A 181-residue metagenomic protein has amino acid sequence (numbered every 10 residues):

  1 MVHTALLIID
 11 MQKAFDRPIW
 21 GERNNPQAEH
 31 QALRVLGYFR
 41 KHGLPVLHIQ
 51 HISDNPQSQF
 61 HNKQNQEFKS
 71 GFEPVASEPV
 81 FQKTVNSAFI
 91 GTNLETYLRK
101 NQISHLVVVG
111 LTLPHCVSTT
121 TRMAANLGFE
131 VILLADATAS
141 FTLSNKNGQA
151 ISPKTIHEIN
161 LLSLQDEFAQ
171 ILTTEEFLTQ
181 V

Functional and structural regions predicted by a protein language model:
V2-A5, L33-H42, Q57-V181: Active-site-adjacent betaalpha module
I8, P45-H51, L134: Short beta-strand segments at enzyme active-site cores
I9-A14: Active-site histidine-acidic residue metal-binding/catalytic motifs, centered on HxH/HExxH-like signatures
D16-N25, G148-A150: Acidic/histidine-rich helix-loop elements that form or flank divalent-metal/phosphate-binding sites at the catalytic
I19, S53-Q57: Glycine-rich, proline-tolerant flexible connector loops at the mouths of alpha/beta enzymes
W20-H48: A short alpha/beta connector and helix-capping loop motif
H51-I52, L111: Short, well-ordered beta-to-alpha junction loops that form the rim of enzyme active sites and present histidine/acidic
